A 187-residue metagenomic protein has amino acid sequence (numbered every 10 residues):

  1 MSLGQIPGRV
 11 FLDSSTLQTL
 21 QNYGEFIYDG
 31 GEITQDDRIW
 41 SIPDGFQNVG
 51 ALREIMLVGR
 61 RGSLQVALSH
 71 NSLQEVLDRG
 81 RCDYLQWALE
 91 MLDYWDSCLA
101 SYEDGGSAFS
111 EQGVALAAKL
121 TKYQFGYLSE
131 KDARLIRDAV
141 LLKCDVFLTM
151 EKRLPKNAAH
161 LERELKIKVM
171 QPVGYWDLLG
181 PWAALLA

Functional and structural regions predicted by a protein language model:
M1-G4, M56-V58: Short boundary motifs at domain starts and secondary-structure transition points
S2-F11, G24-I33, F125, I136-A187: Acidic, PIN/NYN-like endoribonuclease modules and their adjacent C-terminal/linker elements
L12, L20-Y84: PIN/NYN-family metal-dependent endoribonuclease catalytic core
T16, S72, R134-L135, R153-L154: Alpha-helix capping/helix-boundary segments
I42-G45, K122-L128: Short, flexible loop segments at the rims of nucleotide/cofactor-binding pockets, characterized by
C82-W95, K156-E164: Short, aromatic/basic amphipathic alpha-helical patches
D93-G126: Acidic catalytic patch
K131: Acidic donor-binding loop at a coil-to-helix junction in glycosyltransferase catalytic cores that engages
